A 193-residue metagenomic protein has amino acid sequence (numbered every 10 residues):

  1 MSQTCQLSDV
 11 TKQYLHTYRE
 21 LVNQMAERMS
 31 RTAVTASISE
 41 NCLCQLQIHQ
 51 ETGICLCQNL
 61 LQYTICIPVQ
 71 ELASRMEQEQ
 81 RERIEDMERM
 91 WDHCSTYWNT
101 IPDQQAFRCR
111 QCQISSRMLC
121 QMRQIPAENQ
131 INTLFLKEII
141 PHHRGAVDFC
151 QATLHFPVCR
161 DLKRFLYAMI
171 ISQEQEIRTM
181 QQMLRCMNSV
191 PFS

Functional and structural regions predicted by a protein language model:
M1-S193: His/Met- and acidic-residue-enriched segments that coordinate or traffic transition-metal cofactors and support
